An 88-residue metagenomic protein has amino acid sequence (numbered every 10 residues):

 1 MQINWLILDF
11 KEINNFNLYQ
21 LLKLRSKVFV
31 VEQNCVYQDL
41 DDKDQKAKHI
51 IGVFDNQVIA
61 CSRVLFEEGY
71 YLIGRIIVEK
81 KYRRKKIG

Functional and structural regions predicted by a protein language model:
M1-K48, F54: Short amphipathic alpha-helix that is part of the acyltransferase structural core
L8-F10, I76, K81: Short strand-loop junctions, especially beta-strand C-caps/beta-turns that link beta-sheets to coils or alpha-helices
E12-N15, E67, K81: Short, surface-exposed acidic/glycine-rich loop or hinge patches that mediate macromolecular interfaces
I51, N56-L65, Y70-I77: Conserved beta-strand in the GNAT
Y82-I87: Conserved acetyl-CoA pyrophosphate-binding loop and the N-cap/start of the following alpha-helix in GNAT-like
